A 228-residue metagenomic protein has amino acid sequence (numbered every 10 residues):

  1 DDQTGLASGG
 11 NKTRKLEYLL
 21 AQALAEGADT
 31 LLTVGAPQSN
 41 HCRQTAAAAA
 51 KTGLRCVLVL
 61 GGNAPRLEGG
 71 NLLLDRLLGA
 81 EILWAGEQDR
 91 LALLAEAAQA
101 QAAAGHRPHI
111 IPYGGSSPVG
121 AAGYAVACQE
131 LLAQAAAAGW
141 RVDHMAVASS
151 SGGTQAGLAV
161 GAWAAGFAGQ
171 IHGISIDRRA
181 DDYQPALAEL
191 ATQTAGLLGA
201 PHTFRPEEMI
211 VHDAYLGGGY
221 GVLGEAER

Functional and structural regions predicted by a protein language model:
D1-R228: PLP-dependent amino-acid enzyme catalytic core
